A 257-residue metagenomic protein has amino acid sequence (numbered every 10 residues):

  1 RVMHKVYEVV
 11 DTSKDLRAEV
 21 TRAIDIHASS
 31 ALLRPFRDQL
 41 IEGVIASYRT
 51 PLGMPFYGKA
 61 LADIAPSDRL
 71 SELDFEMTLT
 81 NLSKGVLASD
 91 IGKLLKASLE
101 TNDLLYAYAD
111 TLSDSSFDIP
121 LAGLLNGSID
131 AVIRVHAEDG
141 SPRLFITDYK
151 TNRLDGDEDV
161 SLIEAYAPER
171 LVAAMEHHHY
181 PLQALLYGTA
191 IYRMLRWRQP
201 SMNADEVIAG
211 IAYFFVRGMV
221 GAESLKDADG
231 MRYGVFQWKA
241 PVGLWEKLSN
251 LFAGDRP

Functional and structural regions predicted by a protein language model:
R1-P257: Structural signature of nuclease core domains in nucleic-acid processing machines
